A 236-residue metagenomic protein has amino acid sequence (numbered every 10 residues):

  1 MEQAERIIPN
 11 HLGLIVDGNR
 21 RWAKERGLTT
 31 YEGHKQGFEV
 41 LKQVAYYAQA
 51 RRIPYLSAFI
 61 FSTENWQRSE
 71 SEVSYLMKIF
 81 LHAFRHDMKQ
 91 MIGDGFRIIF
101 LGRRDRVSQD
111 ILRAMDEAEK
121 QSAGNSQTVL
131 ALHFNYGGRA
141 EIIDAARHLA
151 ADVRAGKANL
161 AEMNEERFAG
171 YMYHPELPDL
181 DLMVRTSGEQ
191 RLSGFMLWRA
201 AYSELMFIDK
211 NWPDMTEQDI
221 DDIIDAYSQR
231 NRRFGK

Functional and structural regions predicted by a protein language model:
M1-K236: Flexible, compositionally biased loop and terminal segments
